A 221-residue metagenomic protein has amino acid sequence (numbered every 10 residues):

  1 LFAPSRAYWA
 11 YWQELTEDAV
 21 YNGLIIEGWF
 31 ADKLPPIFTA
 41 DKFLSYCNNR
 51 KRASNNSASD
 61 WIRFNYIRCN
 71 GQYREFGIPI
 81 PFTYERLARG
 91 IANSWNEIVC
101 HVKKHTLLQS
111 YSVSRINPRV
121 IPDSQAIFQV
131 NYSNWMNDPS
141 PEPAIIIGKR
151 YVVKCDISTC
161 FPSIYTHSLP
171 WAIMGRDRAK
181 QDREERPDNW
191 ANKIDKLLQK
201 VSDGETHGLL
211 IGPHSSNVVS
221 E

Functional and structural regions predicted by a protein language model:
L1-S215: Conserved two-metal-ion catalytic palm core of "right-hand" nucleic acid polymerases, unifying RNA-dependent RNA
V218-E221: Active-site palm subdomain of RNA-directed nucleic acid polymerases
